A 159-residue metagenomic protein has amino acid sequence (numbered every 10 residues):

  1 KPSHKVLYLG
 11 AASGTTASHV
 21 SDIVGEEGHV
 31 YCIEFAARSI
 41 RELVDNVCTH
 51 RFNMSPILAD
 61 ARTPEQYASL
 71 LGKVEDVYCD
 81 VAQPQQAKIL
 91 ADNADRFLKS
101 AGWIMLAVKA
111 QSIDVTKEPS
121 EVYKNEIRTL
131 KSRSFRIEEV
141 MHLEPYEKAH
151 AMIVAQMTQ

Functional and structural regions predicted by a protein language model:
P2-G14, H29-Y31: Conserved class I S-adenosyl-L-methionine
S3, V74-E75, A101: Local beta-strand N-terminus motif with an aromatic residue
G10, F35, A149: A structural signal for conserved, well-ordered secondary-structure elements that form binding/interaction cores
G10, V77, A155: Residue-level signature of catalytic and energy-coupling elements of molecular machines, predominantly ATP/GTP-dependent
S13-E26: Conserved SAM-binding loop of SAM-dependent methyltransferases across substrates and taxa, primarily the Class I
T15, Q85-A87, I113: Short glycine-rich, flexible loops that bind phosphorylated cofactors or substrates
Y31-Q86: S-adenosyl-L-methionine
S39-E42, A91-T158: C-terminal substrate-binding/active-site "lid" region of AdoMet-derived donor-dependent transferases
